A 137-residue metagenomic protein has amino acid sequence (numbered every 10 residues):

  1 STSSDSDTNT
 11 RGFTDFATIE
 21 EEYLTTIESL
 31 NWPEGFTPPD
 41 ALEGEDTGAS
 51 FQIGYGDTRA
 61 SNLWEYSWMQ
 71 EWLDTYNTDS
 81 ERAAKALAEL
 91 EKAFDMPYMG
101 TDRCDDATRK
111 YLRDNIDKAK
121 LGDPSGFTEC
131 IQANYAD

Functional and structural regions predicted by a protein language model:
T2-T58: Extracytoplasmic low-complexity, Pro/Thr/Ser/Ala/Gly-rich segments that lie immediately after a secretion/anchoring
L63-D137: Extracytosolic low-complexity repeat regions of secreted or lipid-anchored proteins
